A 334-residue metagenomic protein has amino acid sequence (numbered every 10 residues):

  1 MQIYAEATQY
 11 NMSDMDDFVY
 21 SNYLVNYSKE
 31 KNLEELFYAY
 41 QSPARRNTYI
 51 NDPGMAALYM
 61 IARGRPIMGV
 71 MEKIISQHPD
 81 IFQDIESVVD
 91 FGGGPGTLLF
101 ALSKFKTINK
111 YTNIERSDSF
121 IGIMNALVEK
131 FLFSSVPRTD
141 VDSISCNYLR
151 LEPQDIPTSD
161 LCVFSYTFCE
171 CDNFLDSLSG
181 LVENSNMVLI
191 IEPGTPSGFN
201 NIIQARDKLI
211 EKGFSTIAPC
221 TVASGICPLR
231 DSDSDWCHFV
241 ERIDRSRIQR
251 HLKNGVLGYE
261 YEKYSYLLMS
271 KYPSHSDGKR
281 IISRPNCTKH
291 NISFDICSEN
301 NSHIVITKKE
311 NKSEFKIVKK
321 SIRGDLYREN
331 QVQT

Functional and structural regions predicted by a protein language model:
M1-R45: N-terminal auxiliary segments of SAM/dcSAM-dependent transferases
T48-I74: Class I SAM-dependent methyltransferase Rossmann-like catalytic core, especially the SAM/SAH-binding loop
P95-T107: Conserved SAM-binding loop of SAM-dependent methyltransferases across substrates and taxa, primarily the Class I
F105-I144: Class I SAM-dependent methyltransferase SAM/SAH-binding core
D160-N173: A short SAM/SAH-binding and catalytic strip from SAM-dependent methyltransferases
E170-G180, N201: A short, conserved alpha-helix within the catalytic core of class I
S185-G194: Conserved beta-strand signature within the Rossmann-like core of class I S-adenosyl-L-methionine
L252, V256, E260-T334: C-terminal lobe and adjacent flexible extensions of AdoMet/dcAdoMet transferase-like proteins
